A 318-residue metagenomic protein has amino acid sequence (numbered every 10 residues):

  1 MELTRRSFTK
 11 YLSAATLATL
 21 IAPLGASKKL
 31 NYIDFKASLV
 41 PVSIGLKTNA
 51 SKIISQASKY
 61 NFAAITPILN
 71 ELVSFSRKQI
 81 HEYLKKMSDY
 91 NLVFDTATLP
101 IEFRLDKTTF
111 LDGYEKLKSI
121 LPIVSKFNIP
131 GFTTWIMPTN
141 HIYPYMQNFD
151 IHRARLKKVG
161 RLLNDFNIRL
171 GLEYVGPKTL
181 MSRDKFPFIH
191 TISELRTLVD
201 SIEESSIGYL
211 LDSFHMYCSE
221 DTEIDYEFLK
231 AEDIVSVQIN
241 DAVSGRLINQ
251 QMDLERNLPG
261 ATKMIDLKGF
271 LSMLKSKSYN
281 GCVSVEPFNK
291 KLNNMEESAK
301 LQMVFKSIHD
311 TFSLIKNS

Functional and structural regions predicted by a protein language model:
E2-S38, K47, S51-S58, I192-L211 (+1 more regions): Histidine-acidic metal/acid-base catalytic patches
Y11-P23, K29-N31, S51, D89 (+2 more regions): Active-site acidic/histidine proton-transfer and metal-coordination neighborhood in alpha/beta enzyme cores
L30-Y32, I54-K59, F75-T96, K118-N128 (+4 more regions): Acidic (Asp/Glu)-rich catalytic clusters
F35-P41, I65-P67, F94-L99, F132-T134 (+4 more regions): Hydrophobic faces of well-ordered beta-strands that scaffold small-molecule active sites in alpha/beta enzyme cores
V42-N49, I68-Q79, E102-G113, T139-Y143 (+4 more regions): Acidic-and-aromatic substrate-binding clefts and catalytic sites of carbohydrate-active enzymes
I53, Y83, K116-I120, R155 (+3 more regions): Alpha-helical packing segments of well-folded alpha/beta enzyme cores
F62: N-terminal beta1-alpha1-beta2 module of alpha/beta enzyme domains
F94, G176, Q250: Short, basic/glycine-rich phosphate-binding loops at helix/coil junctions that contact nucleotide phosphates
